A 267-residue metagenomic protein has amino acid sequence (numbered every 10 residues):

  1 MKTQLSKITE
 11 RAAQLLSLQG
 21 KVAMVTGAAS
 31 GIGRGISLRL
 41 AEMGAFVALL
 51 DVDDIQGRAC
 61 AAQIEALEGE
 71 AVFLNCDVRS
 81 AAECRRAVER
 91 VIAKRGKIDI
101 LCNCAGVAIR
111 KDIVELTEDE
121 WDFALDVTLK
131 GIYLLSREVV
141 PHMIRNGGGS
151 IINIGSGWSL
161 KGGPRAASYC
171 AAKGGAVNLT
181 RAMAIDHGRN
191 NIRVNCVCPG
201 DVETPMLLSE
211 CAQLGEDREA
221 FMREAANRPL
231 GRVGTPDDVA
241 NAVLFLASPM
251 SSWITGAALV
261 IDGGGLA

Functional and structural regions predicted by a protein language model:
K2-Q14, K161, V243-L244, T255-A267: Short C-terminal tail/terminal secondary-structure segment of NAD(P)H-dependent dehydrogenase/reductase domains
K111-V114, K161-A167, R189-N190, G231 (+1 more regions): Active-site loop immediately N-terminal to the catalytic Tyr-X3-Lys motif of short-chain dehydrogenase/reductase
D112-I113, T117-L125, E224: Substrate-binding pocket helix/loop in short-chain dehydrogenase/reductase
Y133, I144, R232-I261, L266: C-terminal substrate-recognition "lid" of short-chain dehydrogenase/reductases
S136, A172, T180: Active-site helix of classical SDR
P141, I185-R189, S252: Alpha-helical segment proximal to the catalytic Tyr-Lys
S156: Residue(s) in the substrate-gating loop at a strand-loop-helix junction that position the organic substrate next
